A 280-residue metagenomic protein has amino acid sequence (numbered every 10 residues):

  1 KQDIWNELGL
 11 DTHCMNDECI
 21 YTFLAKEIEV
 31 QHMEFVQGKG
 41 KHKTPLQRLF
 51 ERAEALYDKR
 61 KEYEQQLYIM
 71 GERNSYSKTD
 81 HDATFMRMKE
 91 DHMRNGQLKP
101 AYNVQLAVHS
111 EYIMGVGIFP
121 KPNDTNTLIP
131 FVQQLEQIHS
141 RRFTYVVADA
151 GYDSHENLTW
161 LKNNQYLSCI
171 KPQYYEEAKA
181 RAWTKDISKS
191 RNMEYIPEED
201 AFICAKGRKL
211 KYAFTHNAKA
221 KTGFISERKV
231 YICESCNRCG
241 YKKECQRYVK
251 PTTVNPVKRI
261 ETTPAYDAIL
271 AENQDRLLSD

Functional and structural regions predicted by a protein language model:
K1-D280: Anion-binding and metal-coordination hotspots
